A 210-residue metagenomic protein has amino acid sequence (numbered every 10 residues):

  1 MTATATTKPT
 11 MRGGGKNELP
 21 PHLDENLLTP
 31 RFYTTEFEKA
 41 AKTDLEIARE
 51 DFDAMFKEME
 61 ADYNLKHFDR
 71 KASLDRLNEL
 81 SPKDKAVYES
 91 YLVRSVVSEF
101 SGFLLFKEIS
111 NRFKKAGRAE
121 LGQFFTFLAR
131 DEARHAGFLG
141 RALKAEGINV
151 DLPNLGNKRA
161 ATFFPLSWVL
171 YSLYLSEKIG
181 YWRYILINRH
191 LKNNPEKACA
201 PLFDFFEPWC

Functional and structural regions predicted by a protein language model:
M1-Q123, A145-L152, F163, S167: Terminal targeting/low-complexity segments that flank the catalytic cores of oxidoreductases
M1-T2, N64, L170, A200 (+1 more regions): Generic low-polarity alpha-helical segments
S95-F103, F125-L139, L143, L170-Y184 (+1 more regions): Alpha-helical transition-metal enzyme core signature, strongest for iron centers
N111-L121, E146-N149, L186-P208: Inter-helical turn/loop segments and adjacent helix faces that build the functional surface of alpha-helical bundle
A136-N194: Active-site-adjacent scaffolding segments
